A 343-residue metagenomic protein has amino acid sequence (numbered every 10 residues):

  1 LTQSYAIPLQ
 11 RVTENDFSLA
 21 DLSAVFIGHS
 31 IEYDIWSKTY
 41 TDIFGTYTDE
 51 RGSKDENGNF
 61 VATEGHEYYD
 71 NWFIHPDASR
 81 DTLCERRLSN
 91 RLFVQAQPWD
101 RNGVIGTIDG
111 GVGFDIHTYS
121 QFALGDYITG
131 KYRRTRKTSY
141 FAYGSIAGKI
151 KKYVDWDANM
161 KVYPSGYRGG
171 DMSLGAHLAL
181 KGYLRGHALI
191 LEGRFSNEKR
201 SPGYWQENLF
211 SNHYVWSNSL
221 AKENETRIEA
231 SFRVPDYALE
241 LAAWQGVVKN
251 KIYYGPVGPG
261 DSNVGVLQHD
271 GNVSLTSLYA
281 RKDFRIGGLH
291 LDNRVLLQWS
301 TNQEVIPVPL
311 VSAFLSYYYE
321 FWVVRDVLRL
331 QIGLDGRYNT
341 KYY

Functional and structural regions predicted by a protein language model:
S4-N71, H75-Y343: Exposed, low-structure sequence patches enriched in small/polar residues
